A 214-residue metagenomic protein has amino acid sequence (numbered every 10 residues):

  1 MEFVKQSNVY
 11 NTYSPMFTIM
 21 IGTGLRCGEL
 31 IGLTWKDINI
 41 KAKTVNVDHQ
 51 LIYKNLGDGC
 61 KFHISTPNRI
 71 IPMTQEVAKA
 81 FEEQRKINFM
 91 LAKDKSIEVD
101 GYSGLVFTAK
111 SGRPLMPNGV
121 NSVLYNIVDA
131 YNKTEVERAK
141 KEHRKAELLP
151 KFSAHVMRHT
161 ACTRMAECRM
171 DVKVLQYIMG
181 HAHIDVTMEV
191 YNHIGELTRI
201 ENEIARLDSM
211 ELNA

Functional and structural regions predicted by a protein language model:
M1-L33, I40-K41, P67-N68, E76 (+1 more regions): Basic, Lys/Arg- and aromatic-enriched nucleic-acid-binding interface segment
E2-Y13, T23, I71, F89-I97 (+3 more regions): Short, basic (Lys/Arg/His-rich) helix/loop patches that form interaction surfaces in the mid-to-C-terminal regions
E29-W35, L115-V120, V156, I194-R199 (+1 more regions): Gram-positive cell-envelope targeting signals
L33, Q84-I87: Residue-level signal for well-ordered alpha-helical positions
D37-T44, M170-V190: Short, polar N-cap/turn motifs at the start of nucleic acid-interacting alpha helices
A42, Y53-I70, Q75-V77, I87 (+4 more regions): C-terminal secondary-structure termini that scaffold catalytic or DNA-interacting sites
D48: Radical SAM [4Fe-4S] cluster-binding motif and immediate context
L51, M179-I204: Catalytic-site neighborhood detector that most strongly recognizes the C-terminal catalytic loop/helix of tyrosine
